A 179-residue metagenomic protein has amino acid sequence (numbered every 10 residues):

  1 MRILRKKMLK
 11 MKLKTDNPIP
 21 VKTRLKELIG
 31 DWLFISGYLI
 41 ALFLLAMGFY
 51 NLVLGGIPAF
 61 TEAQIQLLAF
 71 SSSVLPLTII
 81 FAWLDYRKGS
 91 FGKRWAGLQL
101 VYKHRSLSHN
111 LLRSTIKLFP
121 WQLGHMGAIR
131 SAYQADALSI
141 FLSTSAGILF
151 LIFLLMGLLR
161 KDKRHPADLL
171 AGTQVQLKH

Functional and structural regions predicted by a protein language model:
R2-H179: Membrane-interfacial and juxtamembrane segments of integral membrane proteins
